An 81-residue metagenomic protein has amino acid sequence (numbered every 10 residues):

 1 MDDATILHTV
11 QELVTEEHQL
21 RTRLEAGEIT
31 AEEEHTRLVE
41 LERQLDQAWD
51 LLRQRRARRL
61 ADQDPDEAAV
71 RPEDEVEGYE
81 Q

Functional and structural regions predicted by a protein language model:
M1-Q81: Extended, charge-rich alpha-helical interface modules
